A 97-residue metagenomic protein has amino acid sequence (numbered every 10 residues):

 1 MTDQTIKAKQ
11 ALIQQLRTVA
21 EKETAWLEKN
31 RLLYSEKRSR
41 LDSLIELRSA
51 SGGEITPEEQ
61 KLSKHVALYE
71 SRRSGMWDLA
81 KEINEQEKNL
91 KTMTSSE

Functional and structural regions predicted by a protein language model:
M1-Q4, K91-E97: Short intrinsically disordered terminal tails
M1-S35: Short, charge/polar-rich alpha-helical segments
A20-L27, P57, K61-M93: Amphipathic alpha-helical coiled-coil segments
E23-E59: Extended alpha-helical coiled-coil "stalk/arm" regions that act as elongated linkers or oligomerization scaffolds
